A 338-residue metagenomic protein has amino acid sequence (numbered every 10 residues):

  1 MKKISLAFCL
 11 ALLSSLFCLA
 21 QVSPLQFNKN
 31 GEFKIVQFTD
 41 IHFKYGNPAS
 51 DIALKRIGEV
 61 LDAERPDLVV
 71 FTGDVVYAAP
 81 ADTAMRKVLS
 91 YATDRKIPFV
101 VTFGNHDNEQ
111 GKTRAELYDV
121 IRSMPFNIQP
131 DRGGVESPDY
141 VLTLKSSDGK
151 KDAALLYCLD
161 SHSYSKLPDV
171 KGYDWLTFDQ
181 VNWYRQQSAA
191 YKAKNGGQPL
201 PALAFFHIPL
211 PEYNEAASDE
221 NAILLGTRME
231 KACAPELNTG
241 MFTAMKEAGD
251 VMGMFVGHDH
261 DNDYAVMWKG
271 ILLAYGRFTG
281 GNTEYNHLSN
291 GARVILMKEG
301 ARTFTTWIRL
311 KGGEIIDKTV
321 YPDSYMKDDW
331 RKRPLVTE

Functional and structural regions predicted by a protein language model:
M1-I4: Positively charged n-region of N-terminal signal peptides that target proteins for export
A7-L16: Bacterial N-terminal signal peptides
A20-K87: N-terminal active-site segment of His-dependent metallophosphoesterases
E32-Y45, A153-H162, F205, L272-F278: Active-site-proximal beta-strand elements of phosphoester/diester hydrolases
F38, T143-K145, K150, M241-A248 (+1 more regions): Binuclear metal-dependent phosphoesterase catalytic core
K44-G46, Y77-D82, V101-K112, Y164-L167 (+3 more regions): Active-site environment of divalent metal-dependent phosphoester hydrolases
R65-D67, L155-Y157, V170-D263, D329-P334: His/acidic metal-ligating clusters that form di-metal
R86-G196, R293-K298: Extended active-site neighborhood of metal-dependent phosphoesterases/phosphodiesterases
